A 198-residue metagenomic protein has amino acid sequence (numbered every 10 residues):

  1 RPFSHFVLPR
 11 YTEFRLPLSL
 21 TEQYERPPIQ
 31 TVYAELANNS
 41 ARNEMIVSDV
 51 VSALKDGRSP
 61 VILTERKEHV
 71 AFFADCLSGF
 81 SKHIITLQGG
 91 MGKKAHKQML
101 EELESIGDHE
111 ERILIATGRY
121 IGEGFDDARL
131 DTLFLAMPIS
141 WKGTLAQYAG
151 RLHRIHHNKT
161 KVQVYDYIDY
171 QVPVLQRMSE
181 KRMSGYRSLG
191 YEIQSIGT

Functional and structural regions predicted by a protein language model:
R1-I29: Interdomain hinge/linker at the junction between the two RecA-like core domains of SF2 helicases
P2-H5, S81-H83, A128-T132, H157-V164 (+1 more regions): Short glycine-/polar-rich loops that comprise or flank the Walker A/P-loop and associated switch/sensor motifs
T12-R15, K67-H69, M91-G92, Y120-G122 (+3 more regions): Conserved nucleotide-binding/hydrolysis micro-motifs of P-loop NTPases
L18-C76: Conserved interdomain hinge at the start of the Helicase C-terminal
V61, A71-F72, S81-G122: Conserved helicase ATPase core of P-loop NTP-dependent helicases/translocases
L114-A116, E123-P138, Q147-A149, Q163-D166: A short beta-strand element within the Helicase C-terminal
S140-V164, E180-M183: Conserved SF2 helicase motif VI
H153-I155, V172-T198: Helicase-associated low-complexity regulatory tails and linkers flanking the ATPase motor
